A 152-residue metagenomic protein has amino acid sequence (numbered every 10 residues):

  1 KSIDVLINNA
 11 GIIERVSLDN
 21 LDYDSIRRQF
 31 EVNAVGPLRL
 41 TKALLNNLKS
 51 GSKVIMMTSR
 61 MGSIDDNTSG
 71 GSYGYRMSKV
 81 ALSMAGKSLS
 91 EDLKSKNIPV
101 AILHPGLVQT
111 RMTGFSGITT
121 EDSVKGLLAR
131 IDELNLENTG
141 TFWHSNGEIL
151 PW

Functional and structural regions predicted by a protein language model:
K1, K49, N135: Short conserved AdoMet
S2-I7: Conserved hydrophobic beta-strands of the Rossmann-like cofactor-binding core in SDR/related NAD(P)H-dependent
N8-N9, K53-S59, P99-H104: Structural signature of the Rossmann-like NAD(P)-dependent dehydrogenase/reductase core
I12, S17-F30, S50-K94: Catalytic loop of short-chain dehydrogenase/reductase
L40-L44, L48, A85-G86: Hydrophobic positions on the long internal alpha-helix of Rossmann-like NAD(P)-dependent oxidoreductase domains
I102-P105, T110, G114-W152: C-terminal helical subdomain
